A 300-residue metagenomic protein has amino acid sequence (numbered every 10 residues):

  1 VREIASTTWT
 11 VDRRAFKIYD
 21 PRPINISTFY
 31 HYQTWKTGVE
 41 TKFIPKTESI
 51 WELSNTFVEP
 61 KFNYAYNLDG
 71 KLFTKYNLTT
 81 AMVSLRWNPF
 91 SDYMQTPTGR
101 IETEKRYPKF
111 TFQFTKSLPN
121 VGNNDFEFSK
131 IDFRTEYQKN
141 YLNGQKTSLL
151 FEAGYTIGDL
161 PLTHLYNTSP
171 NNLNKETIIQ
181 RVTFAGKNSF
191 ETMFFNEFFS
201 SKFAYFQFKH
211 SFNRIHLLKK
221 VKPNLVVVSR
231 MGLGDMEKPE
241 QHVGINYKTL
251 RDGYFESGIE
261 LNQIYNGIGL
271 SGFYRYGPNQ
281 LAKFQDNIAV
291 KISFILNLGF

Functional and structural regions predicted by a protein language model:
V1-F300: Exposed, low-structure sequence patches enriched in small/polar residues
